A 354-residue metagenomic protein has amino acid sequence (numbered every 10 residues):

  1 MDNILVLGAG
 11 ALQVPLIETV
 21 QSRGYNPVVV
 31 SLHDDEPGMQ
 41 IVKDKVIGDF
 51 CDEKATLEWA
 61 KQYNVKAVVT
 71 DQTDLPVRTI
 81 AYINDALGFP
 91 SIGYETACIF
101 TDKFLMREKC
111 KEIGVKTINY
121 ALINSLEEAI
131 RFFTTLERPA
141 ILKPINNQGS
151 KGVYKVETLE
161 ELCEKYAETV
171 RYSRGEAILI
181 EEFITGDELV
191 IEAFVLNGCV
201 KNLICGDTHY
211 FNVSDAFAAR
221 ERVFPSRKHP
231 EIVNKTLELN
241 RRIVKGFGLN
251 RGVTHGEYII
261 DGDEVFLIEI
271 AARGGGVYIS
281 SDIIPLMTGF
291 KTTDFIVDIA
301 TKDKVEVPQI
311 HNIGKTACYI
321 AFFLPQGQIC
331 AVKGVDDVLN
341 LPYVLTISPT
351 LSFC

Functional and structural regions predicted by a protein language model:
M1-E95, E127, E306, L351-C354: ATP-binding N-terminal substructure of ATP-dependent carboxylate-amine bond-forming enzymes
W59-V65, T134-L136, Y172-S173, F247: Glycine-rich phosphate-binding loop signature in dinucleotide/nucleotide-binding domains
T101-L179, T185, N197, V223-E238 (+1 more regions): Active-site nucleotide/adenylate-binding loops and adjacent lid/helix of ATP-dependent enzymes
A129, V297-C354: Peripheral (often C-terminal) accessory segments that flank ATP-dependent C-N-forming ligase machineries
S150, A271-M287, F353: Glycine-rich phosphate/pyrophosphate-binding beta-alpha loops
T169-A177, I184-P225, N234-L267, A271-S280 (+2 more regions): Phosphate-binding core of ATP-grasp and ATP-grasp-like enzymes
I283-I284, D294, D298: Catalytic, metal-anchored helix/loop core of enzyme active sites in primary metabolism
